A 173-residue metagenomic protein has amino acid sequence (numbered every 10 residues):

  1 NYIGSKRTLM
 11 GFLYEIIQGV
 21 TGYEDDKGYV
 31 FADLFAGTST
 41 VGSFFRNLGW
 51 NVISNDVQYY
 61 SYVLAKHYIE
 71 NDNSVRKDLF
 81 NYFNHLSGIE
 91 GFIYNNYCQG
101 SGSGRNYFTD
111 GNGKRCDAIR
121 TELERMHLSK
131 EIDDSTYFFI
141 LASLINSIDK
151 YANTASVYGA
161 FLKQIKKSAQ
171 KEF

Functional and structural regions predicted by a protein language model:
N1-F35, T40-N47, V63, N71: S-adenosyl-L-methionine
I3, F31, F35, N55 (+2 more regions): Short, charged/polar micro-motifs that form catalytic or ligand-binding hotspots
N51, V57-F173: Class I S-adenosyl-L-methionine-dependent methyltransferase module
